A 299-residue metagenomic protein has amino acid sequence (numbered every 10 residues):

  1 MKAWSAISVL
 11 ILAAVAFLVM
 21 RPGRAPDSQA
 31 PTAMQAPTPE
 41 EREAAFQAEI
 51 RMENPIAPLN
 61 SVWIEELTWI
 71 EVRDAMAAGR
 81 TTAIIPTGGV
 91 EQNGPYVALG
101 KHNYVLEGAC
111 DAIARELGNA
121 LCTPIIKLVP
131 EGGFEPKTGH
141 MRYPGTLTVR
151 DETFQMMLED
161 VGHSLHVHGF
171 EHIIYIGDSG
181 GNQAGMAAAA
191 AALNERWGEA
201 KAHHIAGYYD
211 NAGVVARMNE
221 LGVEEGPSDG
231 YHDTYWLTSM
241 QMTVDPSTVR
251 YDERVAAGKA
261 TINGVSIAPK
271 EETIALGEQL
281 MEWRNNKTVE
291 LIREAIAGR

Functional and structural regions predicted by a protein language model:
K2-A6, L18-I174, D178-R299: Extended, histidine- and acidic-residue-enriched regions that form the cofactor-binding/catalytic faces
S5-A13: Sec-dependent N-terminal signal peptides
